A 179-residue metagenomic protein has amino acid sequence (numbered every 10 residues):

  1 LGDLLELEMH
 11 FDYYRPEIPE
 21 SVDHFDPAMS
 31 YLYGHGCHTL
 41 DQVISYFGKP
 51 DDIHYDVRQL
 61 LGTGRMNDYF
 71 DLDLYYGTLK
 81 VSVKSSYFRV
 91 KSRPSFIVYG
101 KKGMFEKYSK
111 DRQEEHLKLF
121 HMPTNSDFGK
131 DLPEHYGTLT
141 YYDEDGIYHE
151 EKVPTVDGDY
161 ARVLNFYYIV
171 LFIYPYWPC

Functional and structural regions predicted by a protein language model:
L1-D56, L60-T63: Predominantly a Rossmann-like dinucleotide-binding segment in NAD(P)-dependent oxidoreductases
L4-L7, S82-S86, K107-Y108: Beta-strand scaffold of nucleotide-dependent catalytic cores
H10-R15, Q59-L61, Y87-R89, K102 (+1 more regions): Glycine-rich beta-alpha junction loops
C37, K84-S92, G158: Glycine-rich phosphate/pyrophosphate-binding beta-alpha loops
K49-Y55, K80-S82, F105-Y108: Acidic/polar loop patches that form or flank catalytic/metal-binding clefts of enzymes that bind anionic ligands
G64-Y69: A short, glycine/Asx- and small/polar-enriched loop/turn that sits immediately N-terminal to a beta-strand
F70-T78, V98-K101: Active-site beta-strand termini and strand-to-loop segments that position acidic
I97-P178: C-terminal glycine/acidic-rich active-site capping loop/insertion
